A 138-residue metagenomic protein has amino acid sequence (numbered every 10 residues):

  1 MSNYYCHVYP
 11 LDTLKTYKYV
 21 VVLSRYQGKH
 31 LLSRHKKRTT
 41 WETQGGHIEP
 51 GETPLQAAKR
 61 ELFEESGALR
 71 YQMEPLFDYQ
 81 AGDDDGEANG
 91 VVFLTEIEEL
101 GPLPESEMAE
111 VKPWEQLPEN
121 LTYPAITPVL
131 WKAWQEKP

Functional and structural regions predicted by a protein language model:
M1-V21: Acidic, metal-coordinating catalytic segment for phosphate/diphosphate chemistry, firing primarily on the Nudix
K18-V20, G28, V91, A109: Change "...and in nucleic-acid phosphodiester-cleaving endonucleases..." to "...and in nucleic-acid processing enzymes
V22-S24, L32, T95, P113: Conserved hydrophobic "DFG−1" position in protein kinase catalytic cores
R25-E64: Conserved Nudix-box catalytic region and its N-terminal flanking loop in Nudix hydrolases and closely related
L69-F77: A short coil-to-beta-strand element that immediately follows conserved catalytic motifs
Y79-P102, W114: Active-site-adjacent beta-strand/loop module that shapes the phosphate/pyrophosphate-binding cleft
L103-E136: NUDIX/MutT-family hydrolases
